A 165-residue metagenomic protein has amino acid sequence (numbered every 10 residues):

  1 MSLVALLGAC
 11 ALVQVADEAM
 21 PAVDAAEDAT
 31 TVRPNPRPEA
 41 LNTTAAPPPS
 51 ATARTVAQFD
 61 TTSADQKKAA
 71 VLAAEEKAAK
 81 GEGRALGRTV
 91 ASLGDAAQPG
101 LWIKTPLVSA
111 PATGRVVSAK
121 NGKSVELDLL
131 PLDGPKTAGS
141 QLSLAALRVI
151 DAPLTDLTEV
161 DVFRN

Functional and structural regions predicted by a protein language model:
M1-V4: Sec-dependent signal peptide recognition, specifically the positively charged N-region followed immediately by
L6-A9: C-terminal motif of bacterial Sec signal peptides marking the signal peptidase cleavage site
A11-P135, P153-N165: Long, compositionally biased stretches
K136-L144: Short, solvent-exposed secondary-structure boundary/capping segments
I150: Short beta-strand His + acidic residue motifs that chelate non-heme Fe in jelly-roll/DSBH and cupin folds
